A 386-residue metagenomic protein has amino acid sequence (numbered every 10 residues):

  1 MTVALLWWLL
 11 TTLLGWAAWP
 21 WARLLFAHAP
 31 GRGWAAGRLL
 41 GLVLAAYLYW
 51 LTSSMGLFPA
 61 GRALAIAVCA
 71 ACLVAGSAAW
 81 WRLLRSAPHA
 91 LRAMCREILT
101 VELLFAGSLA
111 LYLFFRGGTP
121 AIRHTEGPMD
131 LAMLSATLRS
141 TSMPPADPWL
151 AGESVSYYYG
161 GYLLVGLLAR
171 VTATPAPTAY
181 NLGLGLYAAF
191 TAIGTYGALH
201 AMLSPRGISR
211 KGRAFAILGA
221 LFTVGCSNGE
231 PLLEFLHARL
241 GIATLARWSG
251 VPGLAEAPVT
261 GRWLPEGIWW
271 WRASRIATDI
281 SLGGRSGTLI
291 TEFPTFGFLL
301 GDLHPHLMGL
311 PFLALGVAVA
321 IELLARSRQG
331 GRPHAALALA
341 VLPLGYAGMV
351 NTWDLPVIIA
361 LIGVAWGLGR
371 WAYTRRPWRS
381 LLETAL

Functional and structural regions predicted by a protein language model:
M1-C95: Membrane-embedded, hydrophobic transmembrane alpha-helices
M1-L5, L9, R96-V101, G107-L315: Active-site lumenal/periplasmic loops and adjacent helix-entry segments of GT-C-fold, multi-pass membrane
A17-G33, W50, S54, R82-P88 (+4 more regions): Transmembrane alpha-helical segments of multipass membrane enzymes and assembly factors that act on membrane-embedded
A60-F114, G207-A220, H334-A335: Start-transfer (signal-anchor) and selected internal transmembrane alpha helices of multi-pass inner/ER membrane
G297-L300, L337-V350: Membrane-interface alpha helices of multi-pass inner-membrane proteins
S327-L344, R375-L386: Short hydrophobic alpha-helices at membrane interfaces in multi-pass membrane enzymes
I359-L368: Hydrophobic transmembrane alpha-helices of multi-pass, membrane-embedded glycosylation machinery
